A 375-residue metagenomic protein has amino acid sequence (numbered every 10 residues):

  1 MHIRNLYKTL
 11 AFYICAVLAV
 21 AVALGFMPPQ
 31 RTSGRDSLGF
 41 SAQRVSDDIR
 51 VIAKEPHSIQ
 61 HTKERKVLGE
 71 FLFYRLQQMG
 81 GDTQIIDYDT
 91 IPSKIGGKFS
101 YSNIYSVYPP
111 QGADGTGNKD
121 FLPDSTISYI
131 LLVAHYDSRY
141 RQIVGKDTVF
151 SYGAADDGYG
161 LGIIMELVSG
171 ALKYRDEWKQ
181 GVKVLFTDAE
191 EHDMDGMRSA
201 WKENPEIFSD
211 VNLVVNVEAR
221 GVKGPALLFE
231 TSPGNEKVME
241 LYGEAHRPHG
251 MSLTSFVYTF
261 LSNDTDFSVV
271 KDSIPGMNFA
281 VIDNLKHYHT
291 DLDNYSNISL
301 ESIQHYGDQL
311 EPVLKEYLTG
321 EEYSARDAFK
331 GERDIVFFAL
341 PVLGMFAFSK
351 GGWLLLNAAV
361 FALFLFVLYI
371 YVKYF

Functional and structural regions predicted by a protein language model:
M1-Y7, F346-F348: Short, Lys/Arg-rich N-terminal segment immediately upstream of the first membrane anchor
N5-K8, S33-R35, F150, Y369-Y371: Intrinsic low-complexity, intrinsically disordered segments enriched in polar/basic residues
L6-T9, Y13, V215, S252-L253: Short secondary-structure boundary micro-motifs
K8-L24: Hydrophobic membrane-insertion alpha-helices, especially the h-region of bacterial N-terminal signal peptides
A21-S33: Bacterial Sec-dependent signal peptides at the C-terminal "C-region" and cleavage site
Q30-A347: Soluble extramembrane regions of membrane proteins in the secretory/endomembrane system
A339-F375: Core alpha-helical transmembrane segments of integral membrane proteins
